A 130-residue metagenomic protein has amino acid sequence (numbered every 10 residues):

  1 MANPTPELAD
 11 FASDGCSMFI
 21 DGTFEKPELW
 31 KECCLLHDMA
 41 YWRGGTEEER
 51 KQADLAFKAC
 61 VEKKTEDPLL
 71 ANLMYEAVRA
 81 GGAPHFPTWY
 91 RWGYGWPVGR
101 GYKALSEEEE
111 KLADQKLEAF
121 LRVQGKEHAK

Functional and structural regions predicted by a protein language model:
M1-K130: Extended terminal accessory/targeting regions
